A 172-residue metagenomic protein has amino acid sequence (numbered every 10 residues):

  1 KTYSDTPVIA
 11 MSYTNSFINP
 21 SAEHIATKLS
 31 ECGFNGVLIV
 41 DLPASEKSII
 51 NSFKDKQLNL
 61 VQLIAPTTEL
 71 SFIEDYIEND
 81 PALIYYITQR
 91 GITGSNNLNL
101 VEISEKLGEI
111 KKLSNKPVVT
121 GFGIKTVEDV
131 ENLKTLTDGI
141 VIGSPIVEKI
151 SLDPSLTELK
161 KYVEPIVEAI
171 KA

Functional and structural regions predicted by a protein language model:
K1, F17-A22, I39-K56, E69-E74 (+3 more regions): Active-site-adjacent beta->alpha loops and helix N-cap segments on the catalytic face of soluble alpha/beta enzymes
K1-L42, L136, K161, E168-I170: Active-site beta->alpha loop and helix N-cap motifs at the rims of alpha/beta catalytic domains
V8-S12, V37-I39, N59-I64, I84-Y86 (+2 more regions): Hydrophobic faces of well-ordered beta-strands that scaffold small-molecule active sites in alpha/beta enzyme cores
E23-H24, T68-N79, T120, I124-I140: Catalytic cores of alpha/beta
L29, Y76, L133, G143 (+1 more regions): Conserved, mostly hydrophobic/aromatic
L29-N35, K54-V61, E78-I84, T135-G139: Glycine-enriched alpha-helix->loop->beta-strand junction motifs that scaffold or abut catalytic
I87-N97, E109-D129, V141, P145 (+1 more regions): Catalytic-face loop-and-helix region of soluble metabolic enzyme cores
P145-A172: C-terminal helical cap(s) of enzyme catalytic domains, especially alpha/beta-barrels
